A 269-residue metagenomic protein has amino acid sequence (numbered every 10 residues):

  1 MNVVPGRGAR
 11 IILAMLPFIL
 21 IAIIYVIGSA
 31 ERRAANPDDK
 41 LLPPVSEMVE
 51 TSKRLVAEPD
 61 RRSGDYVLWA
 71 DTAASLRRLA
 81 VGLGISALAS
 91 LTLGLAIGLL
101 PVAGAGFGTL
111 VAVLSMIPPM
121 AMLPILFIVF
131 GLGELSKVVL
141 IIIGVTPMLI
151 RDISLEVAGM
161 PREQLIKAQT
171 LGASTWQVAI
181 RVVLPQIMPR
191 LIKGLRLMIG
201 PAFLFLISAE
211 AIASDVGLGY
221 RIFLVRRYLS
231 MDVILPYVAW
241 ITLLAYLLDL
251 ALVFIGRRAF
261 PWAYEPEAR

Functional and structural regions predicted by a protein language model:
M1-R32: N-terminal signal-anchor/first transmembrane alpha helix
E31-G84: Periplasmic/extracellular loop-to-transmembrane helix junction in inner-membrane transport proteins
A74-R78, I128-L149, I187-P189, V233-V238: Loop-to-helix entry region at the N-terminal start of transmembrane alpha-helices in multi-pass membrane transporters
V81-V111: Transmembrane-helix boundary motif in ABC transporter permease subunits
G108-M148, L155-E156: Generic hydrophobic transmembrane alpha-helix motif, especially the helices
V139, I143, W176-A209, P236 (+3 more regions): Transmembrane alpha-helices
M148-G194, L218, I222: Short cytoplasmic-facing helical segments at TM-TM junctions of multi-pass membrane proteins
A158, K193, P236-R269: C-terminal transmembrane helix and the adjacent membrane-cytosol boundary/short C-terminal tail of inner/organellar
